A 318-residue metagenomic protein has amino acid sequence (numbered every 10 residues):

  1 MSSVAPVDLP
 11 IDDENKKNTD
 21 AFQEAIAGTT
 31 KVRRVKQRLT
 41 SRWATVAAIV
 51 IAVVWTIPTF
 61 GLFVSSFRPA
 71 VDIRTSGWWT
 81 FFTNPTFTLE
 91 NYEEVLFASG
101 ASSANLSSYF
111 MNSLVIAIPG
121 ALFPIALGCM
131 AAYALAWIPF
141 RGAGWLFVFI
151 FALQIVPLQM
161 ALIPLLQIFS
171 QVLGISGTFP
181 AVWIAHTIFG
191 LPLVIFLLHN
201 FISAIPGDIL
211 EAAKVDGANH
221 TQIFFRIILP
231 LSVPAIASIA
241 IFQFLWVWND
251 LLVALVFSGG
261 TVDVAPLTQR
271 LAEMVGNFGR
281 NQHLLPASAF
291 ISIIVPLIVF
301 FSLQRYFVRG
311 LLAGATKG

Functional and structural regions predicted by a protein language model:
M1-I49, F278-Q282, Q304-G318: Transmembrane alpha-helical segments of polytopic membrane transport and secretion proteins
A44-G318: A structural signal for multi-pass alpha-helical bundles of membrane permease subunits that mediate small-molecule
